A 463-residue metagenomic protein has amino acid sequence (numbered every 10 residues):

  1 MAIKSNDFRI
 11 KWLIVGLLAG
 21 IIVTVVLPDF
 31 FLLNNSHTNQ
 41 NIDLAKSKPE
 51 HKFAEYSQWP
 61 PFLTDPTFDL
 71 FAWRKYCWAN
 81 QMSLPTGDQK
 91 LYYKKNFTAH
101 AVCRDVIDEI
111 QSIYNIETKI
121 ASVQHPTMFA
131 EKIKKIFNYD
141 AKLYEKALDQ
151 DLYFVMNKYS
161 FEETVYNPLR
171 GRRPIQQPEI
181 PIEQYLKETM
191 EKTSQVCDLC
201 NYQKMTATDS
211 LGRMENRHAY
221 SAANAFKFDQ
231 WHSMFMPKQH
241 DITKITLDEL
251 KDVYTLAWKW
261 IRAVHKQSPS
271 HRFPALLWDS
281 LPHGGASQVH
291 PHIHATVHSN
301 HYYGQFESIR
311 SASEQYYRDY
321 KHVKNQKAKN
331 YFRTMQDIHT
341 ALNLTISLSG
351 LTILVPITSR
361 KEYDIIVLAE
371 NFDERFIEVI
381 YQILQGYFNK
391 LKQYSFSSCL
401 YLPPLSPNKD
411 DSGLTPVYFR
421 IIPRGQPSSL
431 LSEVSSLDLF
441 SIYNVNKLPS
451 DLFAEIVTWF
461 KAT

Functional and structural regions predicted by a protein language model:
M1-L13: Helix-loop boundary elements of multi-pass alpha-helical membrane proteins
W12-V15, G20-T463: HIT superfamily nucleotide-processing domains
